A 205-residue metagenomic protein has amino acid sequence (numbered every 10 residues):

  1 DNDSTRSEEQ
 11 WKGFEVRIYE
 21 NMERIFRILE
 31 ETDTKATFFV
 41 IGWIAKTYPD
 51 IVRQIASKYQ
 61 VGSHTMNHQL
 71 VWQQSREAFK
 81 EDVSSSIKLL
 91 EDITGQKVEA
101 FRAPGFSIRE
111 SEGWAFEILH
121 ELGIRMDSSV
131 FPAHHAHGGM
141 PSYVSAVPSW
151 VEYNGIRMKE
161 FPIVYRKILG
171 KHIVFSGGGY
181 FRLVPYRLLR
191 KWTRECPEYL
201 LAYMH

Functional and structural regions predicted by a protein language model:
D1-L169, V184-H205: Catalytic alpha-helical scaffold of carbohydrate-active enzymes acting on polysaccharides/glycoconjugates
I173-R187: Binuclear metal-dependent hydrolase catalytic cores centered on His/Asp/Glu-rich metal-binding motifs
